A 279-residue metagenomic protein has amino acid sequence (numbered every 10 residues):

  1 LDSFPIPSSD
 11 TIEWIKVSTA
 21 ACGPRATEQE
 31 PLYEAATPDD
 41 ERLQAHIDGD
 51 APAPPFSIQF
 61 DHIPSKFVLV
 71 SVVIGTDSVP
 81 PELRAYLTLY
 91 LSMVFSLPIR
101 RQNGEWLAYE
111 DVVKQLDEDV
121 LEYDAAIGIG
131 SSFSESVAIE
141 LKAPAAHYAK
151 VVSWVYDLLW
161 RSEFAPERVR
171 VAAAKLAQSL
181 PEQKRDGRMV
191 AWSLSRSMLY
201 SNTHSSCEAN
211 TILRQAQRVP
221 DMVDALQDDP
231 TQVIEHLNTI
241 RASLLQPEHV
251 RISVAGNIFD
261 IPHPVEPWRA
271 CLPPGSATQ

Functional and structural regions predicted by a protein language model:
L1-A125, S153-Y156, N238-T239, S243-Q279: His/Glu-rich zincin catalytic helix
S65-D229, P247-G256: M16 family metallopeptidases and their MPP-like homologs
D229-R241: Structured alpha-helical segments in the cores of large, soluble enzyme domains
